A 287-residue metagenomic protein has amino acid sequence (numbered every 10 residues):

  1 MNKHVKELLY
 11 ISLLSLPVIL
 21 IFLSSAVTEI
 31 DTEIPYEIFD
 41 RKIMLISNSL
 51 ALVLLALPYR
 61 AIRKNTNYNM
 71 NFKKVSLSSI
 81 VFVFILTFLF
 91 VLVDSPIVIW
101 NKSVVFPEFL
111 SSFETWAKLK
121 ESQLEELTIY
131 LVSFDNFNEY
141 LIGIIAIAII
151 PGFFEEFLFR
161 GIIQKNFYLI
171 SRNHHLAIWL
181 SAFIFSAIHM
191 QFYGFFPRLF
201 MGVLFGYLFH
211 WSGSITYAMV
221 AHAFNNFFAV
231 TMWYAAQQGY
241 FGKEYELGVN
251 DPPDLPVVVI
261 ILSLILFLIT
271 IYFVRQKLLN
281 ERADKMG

Functional and structural regions predicted by a protein language model:
L13-L23, V81-V105, H210-F228: Hydrophobic alpha-helical membrane-insertion segments
L14-S25, L52-P58, L86-F90, V257-K277: Hydrophobic core of alpha-helical transmembrane segments in multi-pass integral membrane proteins
F22-R63, L77-F88, F109-L119: Alpha-helical transmembrane segments in multi-pass membrane proteins
I38, N71-I150: Juxtamembrane helix-loop-helix connectors linking adjacent transmembrane helices in multi-pass membrane enzymes
A51-K64, E139-F167, L266-L279: Transmembrane alpha-helical segments in integral membrane proteins
F154-L180, Y207-S214: Membrane-interface helix/loop boundary segments of multi-pass membrane proteins
S186-M190, G194-V249: Functionally important transmembrane alpha-helices
A223-G287: C-terminal membrane module of polytopic membrane proteins
